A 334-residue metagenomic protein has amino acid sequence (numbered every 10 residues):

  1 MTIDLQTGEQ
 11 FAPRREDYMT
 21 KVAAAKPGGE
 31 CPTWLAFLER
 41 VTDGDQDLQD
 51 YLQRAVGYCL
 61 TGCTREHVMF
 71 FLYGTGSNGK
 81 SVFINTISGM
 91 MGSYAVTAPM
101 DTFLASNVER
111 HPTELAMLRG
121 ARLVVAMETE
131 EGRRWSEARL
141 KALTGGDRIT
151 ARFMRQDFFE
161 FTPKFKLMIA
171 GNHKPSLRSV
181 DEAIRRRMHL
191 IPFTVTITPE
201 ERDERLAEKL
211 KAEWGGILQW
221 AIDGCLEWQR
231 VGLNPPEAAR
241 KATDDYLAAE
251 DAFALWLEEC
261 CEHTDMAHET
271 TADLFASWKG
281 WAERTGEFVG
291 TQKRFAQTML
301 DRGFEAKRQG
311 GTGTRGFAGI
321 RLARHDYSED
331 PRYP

Functional and structural regions predicted by a protein language model:
M1-P334: Feature primarily recognizes SF3-like P-loop helicase cores of small DNA viruses
